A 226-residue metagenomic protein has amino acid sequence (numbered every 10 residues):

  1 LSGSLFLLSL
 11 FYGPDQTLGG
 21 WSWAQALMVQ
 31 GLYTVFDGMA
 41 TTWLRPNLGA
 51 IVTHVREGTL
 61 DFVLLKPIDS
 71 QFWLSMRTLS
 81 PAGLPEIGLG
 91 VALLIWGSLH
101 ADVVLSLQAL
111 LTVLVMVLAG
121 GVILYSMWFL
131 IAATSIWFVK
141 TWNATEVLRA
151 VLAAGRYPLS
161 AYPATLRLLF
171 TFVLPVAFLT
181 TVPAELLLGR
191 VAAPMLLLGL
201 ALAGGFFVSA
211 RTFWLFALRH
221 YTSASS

Functional and structural regions predicted by a protein language model:
L1-F36: Transmembrane helix-boundary elements of multi-pass transport/secretion proteins, especially ABC-type permease modules
S2-F6, G38, T42, L94 (+3 more regions): Membrane-embedded alpha-helical segments of multi-pass transporters/permeases
G3, F72, R77-A101, I131 (+1 more regions): Hydrophobic alpha-helical transmembrane segments that constitute the membrane-spanning cores of multi-pass membrane
D15-W23, A92-M116, E185-L196: Membrane-interfacial helix-loop-helix connectors in multipass membrane proteins
A26-V91: Hydrophobic alpha-helical transmembrane segments of multi-pass membrane transport proteins
Y33, G121-L186: Transmembrane helix segments
T112-A133, G204-V208: Hydrophobic alpha-helical transmembrane segments of polytopic membrane proteins
A203-S226: Junction motif at the cytosolic side of a transmembrane helix
